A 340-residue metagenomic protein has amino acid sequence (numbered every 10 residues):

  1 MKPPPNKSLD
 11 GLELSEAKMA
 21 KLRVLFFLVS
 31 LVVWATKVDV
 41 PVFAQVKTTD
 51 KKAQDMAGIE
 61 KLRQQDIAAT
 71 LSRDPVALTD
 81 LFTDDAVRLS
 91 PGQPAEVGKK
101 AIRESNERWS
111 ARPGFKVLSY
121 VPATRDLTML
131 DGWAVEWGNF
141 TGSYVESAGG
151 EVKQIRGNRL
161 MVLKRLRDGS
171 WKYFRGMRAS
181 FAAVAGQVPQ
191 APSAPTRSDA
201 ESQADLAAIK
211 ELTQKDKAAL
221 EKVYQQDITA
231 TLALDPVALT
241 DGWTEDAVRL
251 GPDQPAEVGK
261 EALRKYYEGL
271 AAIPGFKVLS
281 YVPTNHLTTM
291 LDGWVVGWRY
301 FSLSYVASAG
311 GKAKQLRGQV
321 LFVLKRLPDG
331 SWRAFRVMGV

Functional and structural regions predicted by a protein language model:
M1-L22: N-terminal secretory signal peptides that target proteins for export/translocation
L25-V38: Bacterial N-terminal signal peptides
V40-D84, V184-E245: Short, low-complexity N-terminal intrinsically disordered segments enriched in polar/charged residues
I59-L62, I102, W171, L220-V223 (+3 more regions): Fold-core signature of tandem repeat domains
D66, L78-T79, A86, G98 (+10 more regions): Hydrophobic pocket/interface hotspot
F82, G92, G138-F140, M177-R178 (+5 more regions): A mature extracytoplasmic/lumenal domain signature
V87, A101-G149, A262-G310: Surface-exposed, charged secondary-structure patches
R156-G186, Q315-V340: Short beta-strand edge/turn micro-motifs at domain boundaries
